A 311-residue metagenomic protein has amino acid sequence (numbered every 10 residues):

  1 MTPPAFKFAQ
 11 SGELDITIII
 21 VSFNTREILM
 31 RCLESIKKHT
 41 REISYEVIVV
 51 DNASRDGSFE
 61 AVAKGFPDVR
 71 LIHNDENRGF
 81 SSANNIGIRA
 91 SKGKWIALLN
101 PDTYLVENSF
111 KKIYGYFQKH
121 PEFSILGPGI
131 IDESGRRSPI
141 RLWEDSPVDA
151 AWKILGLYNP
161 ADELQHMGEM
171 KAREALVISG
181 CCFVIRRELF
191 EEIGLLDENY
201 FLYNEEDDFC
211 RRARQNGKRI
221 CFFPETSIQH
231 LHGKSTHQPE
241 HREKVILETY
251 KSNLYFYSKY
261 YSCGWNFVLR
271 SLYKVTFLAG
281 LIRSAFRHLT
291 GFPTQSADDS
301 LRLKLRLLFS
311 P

Functional and structural regions predicted by a protein language model:
M1-K38: N-proximal low-complexity "stem/linker" segments adjacent to membrane-targeting elements
S35, D51-E60, E76, V106: A conserved acidic beta->alpha catalytic loop
H73-S91, K112: Glycine-rich, basic loop-to-helix element that forms the pyrophosphate-binding segment of sugar-nucleotide handling
I96: Short aromatic/hydrophobic "clamp" motif used to bind/position activated sugar donors
E107-I140: Conserved donor NDP-sugar-binding/catalytic core segment of glycosyltransferases
S134, D145-L176: Short, flexible, basic/aromatic active-site loop/helix in glycosyltransferases
M170, L176-S227: A short, conserved alpha-helix in the catalytic core of glycosyltransferases
K244-S252, C263-P311: Non-catalytic, C-terminal membrane-associated alpha-helical segments of glycosyltransferases
